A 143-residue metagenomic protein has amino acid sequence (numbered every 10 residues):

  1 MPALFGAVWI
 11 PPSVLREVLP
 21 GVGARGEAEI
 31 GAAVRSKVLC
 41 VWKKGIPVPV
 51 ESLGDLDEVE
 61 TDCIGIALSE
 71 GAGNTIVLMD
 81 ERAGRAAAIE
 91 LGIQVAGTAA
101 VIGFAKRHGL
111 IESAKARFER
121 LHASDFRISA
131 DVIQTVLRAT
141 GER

Functional and structural regions predicted by a protein language model:
M1-I76, R82, E90-I93, D131 (+1 more regions): Active-site-proximal, substrate-binding regions of enzyme catalytic domains and RNA-binding/basic surfaces
R85-R143: Acidic, PIN/NYN-like endoribonuclease modules and their adjacent C-terminal/linker elements
